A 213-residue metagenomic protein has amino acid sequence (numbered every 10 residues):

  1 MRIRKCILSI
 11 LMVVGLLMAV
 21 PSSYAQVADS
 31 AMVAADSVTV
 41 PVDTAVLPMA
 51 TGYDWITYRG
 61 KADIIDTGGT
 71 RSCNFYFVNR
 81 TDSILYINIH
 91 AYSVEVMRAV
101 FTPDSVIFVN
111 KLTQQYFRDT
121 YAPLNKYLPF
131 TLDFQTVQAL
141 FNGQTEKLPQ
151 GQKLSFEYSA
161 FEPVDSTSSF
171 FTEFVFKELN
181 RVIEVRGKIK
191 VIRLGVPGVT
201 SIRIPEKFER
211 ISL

Functional and structural regions predicted by a protein language model:
M1-S37: Bacterial Sec-dependent N-terminal signal peptides
Y24-R71, S201, E209-L213: N-terminal leader/targeting segments and the immediate start of mature chains
V27-D36, G151-L213: Non-transmembrane domains of secretory- and envelope-associated proteins
Y53, T57, S72, D82 (+2 more regions): Extracytoplasmic
Y53-R59, T81-Y86, Q150, T167-E173: Short, hydrophobic/aromatic-rich segments at coil-to-beta transitions
R59, T70-S83, L112: Beta-strand-dominated lipid-handling architectures at cellular/organellar boundaries
I84-F134: An acidic-aromatic
P123-L154, A160: C-terminal low-complexity, charged extensions that often adopt amphipathic alpha-helices
